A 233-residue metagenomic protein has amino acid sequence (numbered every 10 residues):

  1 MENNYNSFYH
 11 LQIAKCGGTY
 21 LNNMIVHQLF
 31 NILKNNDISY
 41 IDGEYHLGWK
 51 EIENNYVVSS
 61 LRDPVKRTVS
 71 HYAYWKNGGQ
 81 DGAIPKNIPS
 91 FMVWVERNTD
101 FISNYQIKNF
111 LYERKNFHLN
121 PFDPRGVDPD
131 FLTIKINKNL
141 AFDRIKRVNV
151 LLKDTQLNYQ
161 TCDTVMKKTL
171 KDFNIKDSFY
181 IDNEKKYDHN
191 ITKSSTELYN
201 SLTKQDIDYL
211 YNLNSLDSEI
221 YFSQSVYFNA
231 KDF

Functional and structural regions predicted by a protein language model:
M1-F233: Membrane-interface amphipathic segments in extracytoplasmic regions
